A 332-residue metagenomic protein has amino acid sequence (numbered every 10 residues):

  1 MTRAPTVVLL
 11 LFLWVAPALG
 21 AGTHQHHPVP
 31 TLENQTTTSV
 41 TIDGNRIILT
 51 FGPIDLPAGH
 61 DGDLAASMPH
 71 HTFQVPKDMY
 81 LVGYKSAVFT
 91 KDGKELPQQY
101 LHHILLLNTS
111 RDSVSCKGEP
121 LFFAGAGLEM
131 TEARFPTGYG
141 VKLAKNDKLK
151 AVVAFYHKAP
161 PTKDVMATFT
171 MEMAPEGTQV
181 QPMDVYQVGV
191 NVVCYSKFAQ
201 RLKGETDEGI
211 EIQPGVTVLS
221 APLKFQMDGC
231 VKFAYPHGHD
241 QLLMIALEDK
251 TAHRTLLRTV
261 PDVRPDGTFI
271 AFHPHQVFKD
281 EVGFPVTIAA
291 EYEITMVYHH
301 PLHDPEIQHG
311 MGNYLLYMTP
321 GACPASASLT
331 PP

Functional and structural regions predicted by a protein language model:
M1-A4: Positively charged n-region of N-terminal signal peptides that target proteins for export
V7-P17: Bacterial N-terminal signal peptides
G22-C230, Y235-P332: Beta-strand-centric surfaces of beta-sandwich/beta-rich domains
